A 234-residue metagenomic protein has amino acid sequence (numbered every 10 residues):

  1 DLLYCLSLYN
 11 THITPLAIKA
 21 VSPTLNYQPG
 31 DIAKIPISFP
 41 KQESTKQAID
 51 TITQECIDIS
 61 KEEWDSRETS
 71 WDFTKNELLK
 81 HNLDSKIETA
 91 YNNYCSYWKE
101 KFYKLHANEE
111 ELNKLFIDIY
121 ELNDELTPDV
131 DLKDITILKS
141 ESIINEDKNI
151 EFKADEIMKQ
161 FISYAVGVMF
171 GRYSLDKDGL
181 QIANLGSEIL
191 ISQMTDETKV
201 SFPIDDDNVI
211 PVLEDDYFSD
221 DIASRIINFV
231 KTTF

Functional and structural regions predicted by a protein language model:
D1-K34, S44-T45, T51-I59: Basic, amphipathic alpha-helical recognition segments used for DNA target recognition
P36-F234: Non-catalytic DNA-recognition/assembly elements of restriction-modification systems
